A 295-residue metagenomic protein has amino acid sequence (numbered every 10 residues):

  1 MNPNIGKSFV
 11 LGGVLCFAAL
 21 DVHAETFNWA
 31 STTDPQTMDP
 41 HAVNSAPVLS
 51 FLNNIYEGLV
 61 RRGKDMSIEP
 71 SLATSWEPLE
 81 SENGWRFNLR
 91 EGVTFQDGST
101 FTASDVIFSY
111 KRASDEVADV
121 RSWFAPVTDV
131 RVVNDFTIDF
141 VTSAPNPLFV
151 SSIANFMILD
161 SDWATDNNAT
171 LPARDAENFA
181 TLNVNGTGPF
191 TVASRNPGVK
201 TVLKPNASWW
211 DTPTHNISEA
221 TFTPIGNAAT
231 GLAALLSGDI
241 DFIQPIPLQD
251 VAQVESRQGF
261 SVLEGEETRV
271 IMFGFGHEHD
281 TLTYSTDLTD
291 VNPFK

Functional and structural regions predicted by a protein language model:
M1-V10: Bacterial N-terminal signal peptides that target proteins for export
A18-A24: Sec/Tat signal peptide C-region and signal peptidase I cleavage site
A30-E80, K111, N185-T187: N-terminal lobe/hinge region of extracytoplasmic solute-binding protein
D34-L49, L72-A73, F149-I158, T187 (+3 more regions): A structural "hinge/loop" feature
R61-K64, E77, R90-V120, V130 (+1 more regions): Extracytoplasmic/periplasmic ligand-capture domains
E80-S81, N134: Residue-level recognition of beta-strand termini and adjacent short loop/turns
F87-E91, F136-P145, V202-P205: Short, hydrophobic/aromatic-enriched beta-strand segments in well-ordered soluble domains
S122-A169: Surface-exposed binding/hinge segments that line and control ligand-binding clefts or catalytic entry sites
